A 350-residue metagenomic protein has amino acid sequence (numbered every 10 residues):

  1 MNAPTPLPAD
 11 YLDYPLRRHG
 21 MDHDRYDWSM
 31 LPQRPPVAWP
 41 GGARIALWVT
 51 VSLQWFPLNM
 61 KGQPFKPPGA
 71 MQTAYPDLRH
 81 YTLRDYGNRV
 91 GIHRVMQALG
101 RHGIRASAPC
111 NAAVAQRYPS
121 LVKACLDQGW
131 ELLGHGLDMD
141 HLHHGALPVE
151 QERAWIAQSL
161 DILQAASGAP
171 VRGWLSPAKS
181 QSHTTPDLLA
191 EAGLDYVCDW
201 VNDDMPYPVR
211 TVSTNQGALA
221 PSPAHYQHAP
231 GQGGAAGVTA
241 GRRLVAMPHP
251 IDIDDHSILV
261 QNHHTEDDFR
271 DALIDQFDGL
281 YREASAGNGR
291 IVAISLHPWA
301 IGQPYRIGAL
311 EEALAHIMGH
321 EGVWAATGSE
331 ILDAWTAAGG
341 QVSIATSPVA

Functional and structural regions predicted by a protein language model:
N2-G173, A178-V245, R270-I294, A300-A350: Catalytic alpha-helical scaffold of carbohydrate-active enzymes acting on polysaccharides/glycoconjugates
T211, H263-H264: Short, surface-exposed loop/helix-turn segments at secondary-structure junctions that function as lids/hinges flanking
R243-H263: Glycine-rich, positively charged active-site loop/lid region within alpha/beta enzyme cores that binds and organizes
T265, F269: Acidic/histidine-rich alpha-helical segments that form the ligand environment of transition-metal centers
